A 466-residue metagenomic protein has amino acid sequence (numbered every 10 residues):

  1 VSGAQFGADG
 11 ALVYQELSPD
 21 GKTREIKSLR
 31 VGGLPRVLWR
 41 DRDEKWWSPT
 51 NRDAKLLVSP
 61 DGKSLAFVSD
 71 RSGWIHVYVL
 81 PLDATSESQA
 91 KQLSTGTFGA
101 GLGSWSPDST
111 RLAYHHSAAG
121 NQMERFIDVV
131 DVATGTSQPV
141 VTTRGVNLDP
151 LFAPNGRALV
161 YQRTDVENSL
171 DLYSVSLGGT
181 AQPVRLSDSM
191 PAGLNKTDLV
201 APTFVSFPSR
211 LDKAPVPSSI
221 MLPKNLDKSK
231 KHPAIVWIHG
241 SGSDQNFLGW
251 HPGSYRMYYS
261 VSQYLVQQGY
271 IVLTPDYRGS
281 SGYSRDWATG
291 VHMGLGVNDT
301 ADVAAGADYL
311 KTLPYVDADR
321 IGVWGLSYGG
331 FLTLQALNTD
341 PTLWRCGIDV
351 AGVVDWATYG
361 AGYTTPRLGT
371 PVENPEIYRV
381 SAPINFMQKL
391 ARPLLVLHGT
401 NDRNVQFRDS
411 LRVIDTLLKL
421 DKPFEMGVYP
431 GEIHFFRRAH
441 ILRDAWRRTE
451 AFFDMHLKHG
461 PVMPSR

Functional and structural regions predicted by a protein language model:
V1-L17, G21-L29, L38, R42-V68 (+6 more regions): Conserved beta-propeller blade repeats
A8, V31, P60, D83 (+7 more regions): Short, ordered coil/turn segments that flank beta-strands lining enzyme active or ligand-binding pockets
D9-G10, G32-G33, R392: Short glycine/proline-enriched coil/turn segments at helix->beta-strand junctions
Q15, P139-T142, V146-R466: Serine-hydrolase catalytic core recognition
S18-D41, S64, D70-Q92, T110-R111 (+2 more regions): Beta-propeller blade-edge and WD-like acidic-aromatic loop motif
T23, W47, W74-H76, L102 (+7 more regions): Intrinsically disordered, low-complexity acidic/polar segments
R42, A84, T97, S209-L211 (+1 more regions): Short, flexible loop/turn elements at secondary-structure junctions
S59, E87-G96, S106, Q182-P183 (+3 more regions): A generic structural signal for ordered secondary structure
